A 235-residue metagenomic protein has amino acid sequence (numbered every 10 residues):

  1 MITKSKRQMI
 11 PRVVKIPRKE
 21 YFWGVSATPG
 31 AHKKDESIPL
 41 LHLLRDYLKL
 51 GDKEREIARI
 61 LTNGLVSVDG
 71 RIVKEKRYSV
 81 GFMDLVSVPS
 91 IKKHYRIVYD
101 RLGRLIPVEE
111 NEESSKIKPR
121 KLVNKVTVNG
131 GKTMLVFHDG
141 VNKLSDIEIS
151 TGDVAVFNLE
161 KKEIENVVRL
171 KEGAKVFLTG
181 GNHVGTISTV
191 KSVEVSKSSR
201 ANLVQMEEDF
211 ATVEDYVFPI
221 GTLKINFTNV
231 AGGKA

Functional and structural regions predicted by a protein language model:
M1-A235: Ferredoxin-like alpha/beta domains used as RNA- or RNAP-binding modules
